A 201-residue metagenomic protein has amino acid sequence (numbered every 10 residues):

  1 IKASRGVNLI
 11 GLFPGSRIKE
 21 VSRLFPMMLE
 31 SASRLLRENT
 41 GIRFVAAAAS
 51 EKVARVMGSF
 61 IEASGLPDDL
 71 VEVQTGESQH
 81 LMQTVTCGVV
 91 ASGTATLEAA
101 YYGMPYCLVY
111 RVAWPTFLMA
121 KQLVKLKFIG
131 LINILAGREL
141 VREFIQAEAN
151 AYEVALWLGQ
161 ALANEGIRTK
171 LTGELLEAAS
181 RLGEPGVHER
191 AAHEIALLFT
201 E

Functional and structural regions predicted by a protein language model:
I1-E201: Nucleotide-activated sugar donor-binding and catalytic core shared by glycosyltransferases and related lipid-linked
